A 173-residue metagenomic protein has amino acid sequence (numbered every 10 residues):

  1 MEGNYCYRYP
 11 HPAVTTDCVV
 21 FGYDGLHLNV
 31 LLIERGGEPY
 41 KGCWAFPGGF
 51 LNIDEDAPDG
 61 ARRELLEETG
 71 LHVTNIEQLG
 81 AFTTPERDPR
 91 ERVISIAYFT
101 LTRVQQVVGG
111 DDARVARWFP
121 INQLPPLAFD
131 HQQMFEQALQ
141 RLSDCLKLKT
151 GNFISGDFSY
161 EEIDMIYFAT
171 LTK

Functional and structural regions predicted by a protein language model:
M1, T16, R63, E67 (+1 more regions): Intrinsic disorder/low-complexity signal
M1-N4, L79-A81: Short Pro/Gly-enriched beta-strand edge/turn motifs at strand-loop
E2, D24, V108-G109, T150 (+1 more regions): Feature targets compositionally biased, intrinsically disordered low-complexity regions with long contiguous runs
E2-A45, P58, V73: N-terminal strand-loop-strand
R35, G48, I121: Active-site donor-binding loop signature of nucleotide-sugar glycosyltransferases
A45-L51: Short glycine-enriched, charge-decorated loop/helix-capping segments at active-site entrances that position
L51-N75, G80-G151: Unchanged
K147-K173: Polybasic "coupling" helices that flank or enter modular domains
